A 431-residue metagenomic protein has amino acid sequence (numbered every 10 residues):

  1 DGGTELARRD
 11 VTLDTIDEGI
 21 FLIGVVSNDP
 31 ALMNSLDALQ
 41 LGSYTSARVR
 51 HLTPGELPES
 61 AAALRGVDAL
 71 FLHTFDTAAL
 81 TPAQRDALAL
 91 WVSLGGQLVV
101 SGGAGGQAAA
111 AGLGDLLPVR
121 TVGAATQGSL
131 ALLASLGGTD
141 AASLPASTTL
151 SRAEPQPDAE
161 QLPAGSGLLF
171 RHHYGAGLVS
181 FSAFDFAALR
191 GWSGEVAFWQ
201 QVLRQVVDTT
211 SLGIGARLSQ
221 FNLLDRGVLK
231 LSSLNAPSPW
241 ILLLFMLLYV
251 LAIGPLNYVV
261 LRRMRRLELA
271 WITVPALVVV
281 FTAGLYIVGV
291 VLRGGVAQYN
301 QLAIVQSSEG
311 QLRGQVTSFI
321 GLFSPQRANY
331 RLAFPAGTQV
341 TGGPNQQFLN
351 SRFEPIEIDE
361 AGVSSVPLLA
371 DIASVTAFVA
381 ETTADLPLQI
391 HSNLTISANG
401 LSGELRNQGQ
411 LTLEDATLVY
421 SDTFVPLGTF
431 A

Functional and structural regions predicted by a protein language model:
D1-G2, A108, G428-A431: Short, intrinsically disordered, charge-balanced linker/junction segments flanking boundaries in proteins
D1-Q40, P163, A183, A283-G337: Hydrophobic targeting/anchoring helices
E5-D10, I16-E18, L22-R65, F71 (+3 more regions): A conserved amphipathic helix/loop scaffold that creates a polar/acidic microenvironment used either to coordinate
L64, I320-F430: Soluble catalytic regions of membrane-associated enzymes that act on cell-envelope and secretory-pathway components
P163-G165, H173-G175, E309, L394-G400: Short, ordered beta-strand-loop transition motifs
L248-L261, T282-I287: Alpha-helical transmembrane segments
L261-L269: Membrane-interface helix-boundary motifs at transmembrane edges
E268-V291: Internal/C-terminal transmembrane anchor helices
